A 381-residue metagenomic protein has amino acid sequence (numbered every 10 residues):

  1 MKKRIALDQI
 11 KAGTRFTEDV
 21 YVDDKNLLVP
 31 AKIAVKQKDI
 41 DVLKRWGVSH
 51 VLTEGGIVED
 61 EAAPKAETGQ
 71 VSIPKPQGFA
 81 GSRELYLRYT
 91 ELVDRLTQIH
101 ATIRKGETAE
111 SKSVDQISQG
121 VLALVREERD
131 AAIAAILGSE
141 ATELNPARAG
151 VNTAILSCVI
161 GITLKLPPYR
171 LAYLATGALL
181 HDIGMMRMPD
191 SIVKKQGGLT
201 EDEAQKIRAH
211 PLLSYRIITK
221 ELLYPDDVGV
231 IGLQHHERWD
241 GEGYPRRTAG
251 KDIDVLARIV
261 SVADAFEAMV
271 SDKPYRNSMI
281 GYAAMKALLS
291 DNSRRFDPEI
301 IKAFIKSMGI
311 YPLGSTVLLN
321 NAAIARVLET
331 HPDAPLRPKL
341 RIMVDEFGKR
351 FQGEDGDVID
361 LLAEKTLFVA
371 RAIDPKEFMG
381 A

Functional and structural regions predicted by a protein language model:
M1-K105, K112, S278-A381: Terminal helices and disordered tails flanking the catalytic cores of nucleotide-processing hydrolases
V20, V193, L199, W239-Y244 (+1 more regions): Short clusters of hydrophobic/aromatic residues that line enzyme substrate/ligand-binding pockets
K25-L28, L144, E201, G243: Short, contiguous strand/loop micro-motifs
D60-A62, L179, Q196, H236: Short secondary-structure boundary/hinge segments and terminal tails
E67-R208, T219-D227: Acidic/His-rich, divalent-metal-binding segments that scaffold phosphate/diphosphate chemistry
G138-T142, K194-D202, G232, D252-L256 (+2 more regions): Short alpha-helical linear motifs
T153, Y173-T176, L180-R187, A204-R216 (+4 more regions): Alpha-helical scaffolding flanking metal-ion-dependent phosphate/phosphodiester catalytic sites
